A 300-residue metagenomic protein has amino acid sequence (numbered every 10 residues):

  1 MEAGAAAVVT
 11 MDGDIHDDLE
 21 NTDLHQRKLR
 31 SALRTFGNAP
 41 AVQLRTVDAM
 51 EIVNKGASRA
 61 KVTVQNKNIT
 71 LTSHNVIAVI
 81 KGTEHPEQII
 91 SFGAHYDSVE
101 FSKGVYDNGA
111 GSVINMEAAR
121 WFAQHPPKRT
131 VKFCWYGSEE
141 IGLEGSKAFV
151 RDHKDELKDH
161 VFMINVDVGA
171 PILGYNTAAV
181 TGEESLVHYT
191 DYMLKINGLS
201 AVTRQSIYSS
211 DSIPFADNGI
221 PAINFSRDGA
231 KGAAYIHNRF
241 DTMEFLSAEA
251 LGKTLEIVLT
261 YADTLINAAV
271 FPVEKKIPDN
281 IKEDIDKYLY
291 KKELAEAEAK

Functional and structural regions predicted by a protein language model:
M1-G4, A123, A216: Non-catalytic positions within long, well-ordered alpha-helices that form the structural scaffold/packing of enzyme
M1-L33, N38, A201: Extracellular/luminal Protease-associated
A6-M11, A41-Q43, I77, I89-G93 (+7 more regions): Structural recognition of the beta-strand scaffold that forms the well-ordered cores of secreted hydrolase catalytic
Q26-V105, E117-R120, Q124, K128 (+1 more regions): Soluble metallo-hydrolase cores and metallopeptidase-like ectodomains found primarily in the secretory/periplasmic
R34, A41, A233-A299: His/Asp/Glu-rich mid-to-C-terminal helical/loop segments that flank catalytic regions of hydrolases
A39-A41, A49, E100, P127 (+1 more regions): Metal-dependent peptidase/peptidase-like ectodomains
F92, N108-F122, V131-G137, G145: Extended, hydrophobic alpha-helical segments in both membrane/secreted and soluble proteins
M116-Q124, A148, Y192, T260-T264: Short glycine/serine- and small hydrophobic-enriched flexible loop segments
